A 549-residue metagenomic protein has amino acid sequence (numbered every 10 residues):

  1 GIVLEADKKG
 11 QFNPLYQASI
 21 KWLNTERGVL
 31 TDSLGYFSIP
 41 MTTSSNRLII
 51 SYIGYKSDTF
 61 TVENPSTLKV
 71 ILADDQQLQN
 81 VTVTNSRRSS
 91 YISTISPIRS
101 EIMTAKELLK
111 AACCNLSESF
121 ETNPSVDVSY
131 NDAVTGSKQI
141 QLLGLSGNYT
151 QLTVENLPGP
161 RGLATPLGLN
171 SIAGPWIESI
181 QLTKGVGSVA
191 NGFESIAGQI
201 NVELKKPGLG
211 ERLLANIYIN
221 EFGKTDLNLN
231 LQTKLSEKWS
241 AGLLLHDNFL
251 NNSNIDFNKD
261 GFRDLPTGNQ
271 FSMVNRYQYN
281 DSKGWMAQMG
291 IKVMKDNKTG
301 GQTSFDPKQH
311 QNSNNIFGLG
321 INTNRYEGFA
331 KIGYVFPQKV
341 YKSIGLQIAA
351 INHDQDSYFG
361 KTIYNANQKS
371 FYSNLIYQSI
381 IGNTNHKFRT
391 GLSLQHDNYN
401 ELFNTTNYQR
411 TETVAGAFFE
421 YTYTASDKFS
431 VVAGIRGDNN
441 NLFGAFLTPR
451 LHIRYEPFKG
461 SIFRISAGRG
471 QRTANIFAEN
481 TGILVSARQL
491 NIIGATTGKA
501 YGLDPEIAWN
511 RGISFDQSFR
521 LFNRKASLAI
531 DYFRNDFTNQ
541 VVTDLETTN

Functional and structural regions predicted by a protein language model:
A6-Q11, Y16-L23, S51-Y55, E63-L109 (+3 more regions): Short, acidic, small-residue-rich periplasmic hinge/interaction motif at the N-terminus of Gram-negative outer-membrane
T25-Y36: Short, acidic Ser/Thr/Gly-rich low-complexity loop/linker segments typical of extracellular and cell-surface proteins
F37-P40, L157-K184, M273: Short acidic/polar hinge/loop motifs at secondary-structure boundaries that mediate gating or recognition
P65-I71, L116-S119, K138-Q141, T153 (+5 more regions): N-terminal periplasmic accessory domains that precede and gate Gram-negative outer-membrane beta-barrel machines
S117-R161: Extracytoplasmic beta-strand/coil segments of soluble accessory domains associated with Gram-negative outer-membrane
Q151, S179-T183, Q199-K205, R212-E221 (+4 more regions): Predominantly transmembrane beta-strands of Gram-negative outer membrane beta-barrel pores used for transport
L250-S272, Q278-I344, A350-K369: Flexible loop and strand-edge segments within Gram-negative outer membrane beta-barrel domains
S343-S357, E456, R464, Y501-N549: Membrane-embedded beta-barrel scaffold of Gram-negative outer-membrane proteins
